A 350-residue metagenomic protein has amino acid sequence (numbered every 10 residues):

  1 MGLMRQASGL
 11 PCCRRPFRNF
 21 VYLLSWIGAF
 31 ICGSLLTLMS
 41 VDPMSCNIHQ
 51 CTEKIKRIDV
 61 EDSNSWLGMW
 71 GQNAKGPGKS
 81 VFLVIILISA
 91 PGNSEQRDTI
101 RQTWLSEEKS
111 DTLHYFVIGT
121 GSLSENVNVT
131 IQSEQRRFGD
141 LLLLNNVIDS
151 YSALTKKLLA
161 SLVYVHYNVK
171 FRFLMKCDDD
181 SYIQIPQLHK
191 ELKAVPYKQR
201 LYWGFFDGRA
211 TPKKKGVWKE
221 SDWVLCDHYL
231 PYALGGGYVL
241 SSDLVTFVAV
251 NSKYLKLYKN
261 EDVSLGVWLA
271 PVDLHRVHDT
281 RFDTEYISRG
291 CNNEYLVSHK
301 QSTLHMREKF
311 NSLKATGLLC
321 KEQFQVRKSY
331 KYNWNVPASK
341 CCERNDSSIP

Functional and structural regions predicted by a protein language model:
G2-P350: Secretory-pathway lumenal glyco-enzymes, predominantly type II signal-anchor Golgi glycosyltransferases
